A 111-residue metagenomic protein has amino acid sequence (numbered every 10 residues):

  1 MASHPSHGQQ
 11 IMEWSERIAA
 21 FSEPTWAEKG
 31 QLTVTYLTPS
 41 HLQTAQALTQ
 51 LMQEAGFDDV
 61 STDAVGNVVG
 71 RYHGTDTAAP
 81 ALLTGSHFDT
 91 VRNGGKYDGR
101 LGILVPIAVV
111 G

Functional and structural regions predicted by a protein language model:
M1-E28, H73: N-terminal hydrophobic or amphipathic helices/low-complexity stretches enriched in small/hydrophobic/Pro/Gly
S6, Y36, G94-Y97: Alpha-helix capping and helix-loop boundary segments enriched in small/acidic/polar residues
H7-W14, S40, T44-L48, V109: General structural feature for long, well-ordered alpha-helical segments within catalytic domains of soluble enzymes
F21, W26-H73: A non-catalytic alpha/beta surface segment that caps or lines the substrate-entry region of metallo-dependent hydrolase
G74-T75, F88: Short glycine-enriched loops at secondary-structure junctions
T75-A81: Proline/glycine-enriched tight loop/beta-turn segments at coil->beta junctions that connect or precede beta-strands
T84-F88, G94-G111: Alpha-helical metal-binding/catalytic segments enriched in His/Glu/Asp
